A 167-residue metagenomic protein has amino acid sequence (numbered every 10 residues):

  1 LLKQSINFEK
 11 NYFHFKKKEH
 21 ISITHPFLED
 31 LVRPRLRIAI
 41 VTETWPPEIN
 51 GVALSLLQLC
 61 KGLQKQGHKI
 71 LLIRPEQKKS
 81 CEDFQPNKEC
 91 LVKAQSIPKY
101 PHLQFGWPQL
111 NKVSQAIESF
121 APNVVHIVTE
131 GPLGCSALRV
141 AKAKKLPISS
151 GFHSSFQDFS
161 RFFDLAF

Functional and structural regions predicted by a protein language model:
L2-K93: N-terminal subdomain of nucleotide-sugar transferases
E43, F152-S155: Histidine-centered beta-alpha loop that forms part of the nucleotide-sugar donor binding/catalytic region in diverse
E48, S80, K99, G134 (+1 more regions): Generic structural signal for helix capping and beta-alpha/helix-loop junctions
Q64, L138, K142: Anion (oxyanion) recognition and catalysis
E76, P108-Q109, G131-L133: Short beta->alpha connector loops
N87-Q115, D164-F167: A short, charged, and often flexible helix/loop element on the N-terminal side of the glycosyltransferase catalytic
V113-G134, K144-G151: Short N-terminal targeting/anchoring amphipathic segment
P147-S149, F156-F167: Nucleotide-sugar donor phosphate/pyrophosphate-binding loop at the beta->alpha transition of glycosyltransferases
